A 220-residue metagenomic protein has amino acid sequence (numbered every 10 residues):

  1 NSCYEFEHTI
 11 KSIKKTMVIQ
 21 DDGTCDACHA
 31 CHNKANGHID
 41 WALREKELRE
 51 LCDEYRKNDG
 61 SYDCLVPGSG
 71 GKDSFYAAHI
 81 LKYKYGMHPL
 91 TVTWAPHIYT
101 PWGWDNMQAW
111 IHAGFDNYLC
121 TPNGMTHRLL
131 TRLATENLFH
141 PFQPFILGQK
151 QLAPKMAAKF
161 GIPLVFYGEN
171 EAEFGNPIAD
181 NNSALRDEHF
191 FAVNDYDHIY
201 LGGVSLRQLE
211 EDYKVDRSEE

Functional and structural regions predicted by a protein language model:
N1-L65, F75, I80-E220: Nucleotide-activated chemistry modules centered on ATP-dependent adenylation/adenylyltransferase
G68: Class I SAM-dependent methyltransferase "Motif I" SAM/SAH-binding loop
G71-K72: Residue-level detector of alpha-helix initiation sites
